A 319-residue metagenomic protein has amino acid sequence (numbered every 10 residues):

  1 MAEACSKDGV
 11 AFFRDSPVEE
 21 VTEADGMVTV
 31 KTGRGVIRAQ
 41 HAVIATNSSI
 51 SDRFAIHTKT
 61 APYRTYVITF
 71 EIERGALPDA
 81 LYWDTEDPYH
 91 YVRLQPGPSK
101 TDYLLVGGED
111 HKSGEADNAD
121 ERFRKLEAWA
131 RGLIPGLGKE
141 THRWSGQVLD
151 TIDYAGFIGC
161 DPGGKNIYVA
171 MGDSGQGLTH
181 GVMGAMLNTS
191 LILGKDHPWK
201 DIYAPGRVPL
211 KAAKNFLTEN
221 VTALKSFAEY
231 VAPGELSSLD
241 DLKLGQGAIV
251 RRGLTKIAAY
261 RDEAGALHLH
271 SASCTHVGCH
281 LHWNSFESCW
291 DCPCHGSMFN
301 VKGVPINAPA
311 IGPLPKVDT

Functional and structural regions predicted by a protein language model:
M1-Q40: Helical element adjacent to the flavin cofactor pocket in flavoenzyme catalytic cores
V18, V30, V36-S49, A185 (+1 more regions): Short hydrophobic core segments
H41-T58, T69: Flavin (primarily FAD) binding-site architecture
H57-P78: Central beta-strand plus flanking loop segment that forms part of the substrate or channel wall within the catalytic
I68, A248-T319: Rieske [2Fe-2S] iron-sulfur-binding domain
A76-A80, D84-T85, R93-V106: Rossmann-like dinucleotide/flavin-binding elements
E86-D87, K112-F216, H270: C-terminal catalytic lobe of FAD-dependent flavoproteins
S145-L149, A204-L244: Mid-to-C-terminal Rossmann-like scaffold of FAD/NAD(P)H-dependent oxidoreductases
